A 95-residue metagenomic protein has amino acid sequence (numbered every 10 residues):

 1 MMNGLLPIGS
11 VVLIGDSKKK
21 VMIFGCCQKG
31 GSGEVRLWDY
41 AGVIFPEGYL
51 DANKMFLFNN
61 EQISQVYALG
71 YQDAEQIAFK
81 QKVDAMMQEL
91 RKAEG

Functional and structural regions predicted by a protein language model:
G4-L6: Short, well-ordered loop/turn sites that connect or cap secondary structure elements
K19-K29: Short beta-strand-centered aromatic/proline hotspots
R36-G95: Intrinsically disordered, low-complexity, charged/polar segments
